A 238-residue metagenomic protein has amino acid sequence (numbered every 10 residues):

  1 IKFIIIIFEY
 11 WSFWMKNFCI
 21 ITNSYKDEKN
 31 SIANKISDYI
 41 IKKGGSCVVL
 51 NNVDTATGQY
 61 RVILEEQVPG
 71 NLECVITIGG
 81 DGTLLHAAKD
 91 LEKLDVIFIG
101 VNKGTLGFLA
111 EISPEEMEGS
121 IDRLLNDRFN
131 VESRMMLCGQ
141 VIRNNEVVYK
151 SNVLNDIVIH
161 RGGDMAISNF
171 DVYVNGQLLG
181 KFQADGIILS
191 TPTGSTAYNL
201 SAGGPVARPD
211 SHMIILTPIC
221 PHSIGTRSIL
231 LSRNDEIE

Functional and structural regions predicted by a protein language model:
I1-W14: Short, Lys/Arg-enriched N-terminal segments with co-localized hydrophobic residues within the first ~10-30 amino acids
M15-C74, I78, H86, E115-N130 (+1 more regions): ATP/NTP phosphate-donor binding region
K29, G82-A87, T196-S201: Short glycine/serine/threonine-rich phosphate/pyrophosphate-binding segments that cradle anionic phosphate groups
S46, D95-I97: Proline-centered loop/turn at the N-terminus of a beta-strand
D81-T83, G104-L106, T193-S195: Short glycine-rich anion-binding loops that position phosphate/pyrophosphate groups of nucleotides and phosphorylated
L106-D185: Catalytic core of DAGKc-family lipid kinases
Q177-A184, I188-G225: Gly/Ser/Thr-rich active-site loops/lids in small-molecule metabolic enzymes that frequently grip phosphoryl groups
C220-S223, R227-E238: A structural-propensity feature for long, helix-poor, extended segments
